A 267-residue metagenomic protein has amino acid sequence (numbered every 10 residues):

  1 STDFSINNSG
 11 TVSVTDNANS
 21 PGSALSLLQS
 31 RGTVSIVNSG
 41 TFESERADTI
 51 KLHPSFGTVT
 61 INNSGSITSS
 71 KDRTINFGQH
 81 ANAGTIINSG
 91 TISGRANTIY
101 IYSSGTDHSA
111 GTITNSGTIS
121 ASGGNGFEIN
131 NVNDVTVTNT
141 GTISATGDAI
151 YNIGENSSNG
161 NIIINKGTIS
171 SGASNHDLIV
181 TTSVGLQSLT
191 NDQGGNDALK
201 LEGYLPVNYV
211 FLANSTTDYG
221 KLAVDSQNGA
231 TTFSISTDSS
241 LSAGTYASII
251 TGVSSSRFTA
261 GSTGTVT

Functional and structural regions predicted by a protein language model:
S1-T267: Long, low-complexity, polar and repeat-rich extracellular regions of very large Gram-negative surface proteins
